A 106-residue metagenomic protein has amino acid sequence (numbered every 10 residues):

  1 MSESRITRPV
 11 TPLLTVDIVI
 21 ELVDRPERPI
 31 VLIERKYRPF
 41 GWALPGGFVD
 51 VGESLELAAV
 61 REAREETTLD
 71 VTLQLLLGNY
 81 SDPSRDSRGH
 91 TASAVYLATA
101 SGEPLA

Functional and structural regions predicted by a protein language model:
S2-L44, V71-L75: N-terminal strand-loop-strand
R28, V49-T72, Y80-A106: Unchanged
